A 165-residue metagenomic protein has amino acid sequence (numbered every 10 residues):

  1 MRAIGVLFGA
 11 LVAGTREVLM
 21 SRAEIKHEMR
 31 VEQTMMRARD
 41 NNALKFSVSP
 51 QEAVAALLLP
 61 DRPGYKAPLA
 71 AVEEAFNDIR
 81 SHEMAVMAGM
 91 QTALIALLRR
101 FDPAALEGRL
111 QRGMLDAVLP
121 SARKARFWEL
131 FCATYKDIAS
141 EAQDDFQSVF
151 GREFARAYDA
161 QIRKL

Functional and structural regions predicted by a protein language model:
M1-V6, D40, L44, E73-M84 (+4 more regions): Short, charged/polar micro-motifs that form catalytic or ligand-binding hotspots
R2, V6-G9, A13, E17-M20 (+5 more regions): Extended, heptad-repeat alpha-helical coiled-coil/oligomerization scaffolds
R16, M20-V72, A88, L94 (+3 more regions): Heme-based O2/NO sensor domains and their adjacent alpha-helical segments, primarily globin folds but also including
L57, P68-A71, N77, A93-L165: Long amphipathic all-alpha helical oligomerization modules
